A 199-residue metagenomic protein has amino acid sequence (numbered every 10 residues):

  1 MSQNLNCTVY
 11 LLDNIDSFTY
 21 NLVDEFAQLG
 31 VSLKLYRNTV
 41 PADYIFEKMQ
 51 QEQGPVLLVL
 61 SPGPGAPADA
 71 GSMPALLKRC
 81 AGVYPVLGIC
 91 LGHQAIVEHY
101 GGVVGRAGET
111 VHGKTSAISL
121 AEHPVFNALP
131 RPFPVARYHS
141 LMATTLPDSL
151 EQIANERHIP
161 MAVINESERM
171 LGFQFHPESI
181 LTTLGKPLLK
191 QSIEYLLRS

Functional and structural regions predicted by a protein language model:
C7-F26, N38: N-terminal beta1-alpha1 ligand-phosphate binding loop
T8, G54-N127, L189: Cysteine-nucleophile active-site neighborhood
S32-V40: A short beta-strand-loop structural module common to alpha/beta enzyme folds
A42-G54: Short amphipathic alpha-helix with an adjacent loop that forms part of the alpha/beta core around
T115-A117, P160-A162, G172: Conserved hydrophobic/aromatic beta-strand scaffold that supports enzyme active sites
P124-S167: Catalytic beta-strand/loop cores that center a nucleophilic Ser/Cys/Thr and support acyl-enzyme chemistry
P132, Q174-T183: Phosphate-binding/catalytic loops
I180-S199: Acyltransferase
